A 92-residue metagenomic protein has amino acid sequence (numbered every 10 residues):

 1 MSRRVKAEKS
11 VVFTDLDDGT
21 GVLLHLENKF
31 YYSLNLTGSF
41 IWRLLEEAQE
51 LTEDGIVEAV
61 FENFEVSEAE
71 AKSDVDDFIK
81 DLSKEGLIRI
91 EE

Functional and structural regions predicted by a protein language model:
M1-S39, R43-L44: Acidic, low-complexity/disordered tracts enriched in E/D and polar residues
F30-E92: Long, charge-rich, low-complexity alpha-helical segments
